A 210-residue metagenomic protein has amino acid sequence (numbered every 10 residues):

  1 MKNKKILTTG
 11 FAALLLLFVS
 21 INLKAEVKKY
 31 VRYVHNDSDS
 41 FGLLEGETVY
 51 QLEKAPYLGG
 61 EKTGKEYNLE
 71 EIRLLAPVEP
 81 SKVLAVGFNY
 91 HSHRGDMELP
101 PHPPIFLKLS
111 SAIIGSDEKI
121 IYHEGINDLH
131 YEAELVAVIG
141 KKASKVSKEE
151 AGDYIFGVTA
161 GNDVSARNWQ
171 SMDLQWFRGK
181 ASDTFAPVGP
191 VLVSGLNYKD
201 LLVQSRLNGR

Functional and structural regions predicted by a protein language model:
M1-F11: Bacterial N-terminal signal peptides that target proteins for export
A12-A13, L23: Cleavable N-terminal signal peptides
A13-L14, M172: Repetitive helical segments and hydrophobic/amphipathic motifs
E26-S40, L44-R210: Active-site microenvironments in enzyme catalytic cores
